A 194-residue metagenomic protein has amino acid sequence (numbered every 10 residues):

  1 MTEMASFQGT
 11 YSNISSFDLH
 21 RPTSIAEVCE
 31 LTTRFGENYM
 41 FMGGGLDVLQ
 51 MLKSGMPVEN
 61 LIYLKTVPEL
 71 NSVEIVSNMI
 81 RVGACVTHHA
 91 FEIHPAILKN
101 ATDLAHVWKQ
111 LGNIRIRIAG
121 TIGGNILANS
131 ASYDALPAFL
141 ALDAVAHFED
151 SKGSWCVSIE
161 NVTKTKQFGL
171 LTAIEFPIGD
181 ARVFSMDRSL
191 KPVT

Functional and structural regions predicted by a protein language model:
M1-T194: C-terminal structural segment of proteins
